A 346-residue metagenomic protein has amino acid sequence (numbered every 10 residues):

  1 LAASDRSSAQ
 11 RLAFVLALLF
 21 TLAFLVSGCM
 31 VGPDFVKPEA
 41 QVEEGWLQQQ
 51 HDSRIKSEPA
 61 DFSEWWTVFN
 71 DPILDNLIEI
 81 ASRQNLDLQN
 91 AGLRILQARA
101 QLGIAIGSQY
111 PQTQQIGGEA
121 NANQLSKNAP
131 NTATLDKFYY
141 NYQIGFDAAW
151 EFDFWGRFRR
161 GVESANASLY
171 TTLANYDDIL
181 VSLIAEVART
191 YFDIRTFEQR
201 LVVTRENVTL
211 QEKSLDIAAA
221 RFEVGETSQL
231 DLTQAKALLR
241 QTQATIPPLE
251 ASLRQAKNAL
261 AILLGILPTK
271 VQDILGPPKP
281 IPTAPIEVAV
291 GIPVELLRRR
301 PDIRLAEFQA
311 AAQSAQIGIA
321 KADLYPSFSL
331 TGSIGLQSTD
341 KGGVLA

Functional and structural regions predicted by a protein language model:
L1-Q10: N-terminal secretory signal peptides that target proteins for export/translocation
V15-S27: Bacterial N-terminal signal peptides
C29-Q49, E79-D153, A185, K257-I274 (+1 more regions): A small-residue-enriched
H51-I80: Regulatory alphaC helix of protein kinase catalytic domains
E58-E64, A133-T134, Q199-T204: A ubiquitous short alpha-helical element
T67, E79-I80, V181, A220 (+1 more regions): Surface-exposed charged/polar residues within alpha-helices that form helix-capping/stabilizing sites and interaction
F154-E163: Short, polar/flexible loop-turn hinges at active-site or ligand-entry regions and domain interfaces
F158, A167, A174-I292: Periplasmic alpha-helical coiled-coil/stalk elements that build and connect Gram-negative outer-membrane
